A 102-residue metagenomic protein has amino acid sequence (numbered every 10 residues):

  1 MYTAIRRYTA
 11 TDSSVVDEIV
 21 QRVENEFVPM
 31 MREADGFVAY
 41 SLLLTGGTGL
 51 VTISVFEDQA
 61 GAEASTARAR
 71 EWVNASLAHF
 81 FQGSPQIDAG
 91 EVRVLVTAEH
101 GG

Functional and structural regions predicted by a protein language model:
M1-V51, E57-E71, A78-G102: Short S/T/G/P-rich N-terminal loop/turn motif that feeds into the first structured element of a domain
